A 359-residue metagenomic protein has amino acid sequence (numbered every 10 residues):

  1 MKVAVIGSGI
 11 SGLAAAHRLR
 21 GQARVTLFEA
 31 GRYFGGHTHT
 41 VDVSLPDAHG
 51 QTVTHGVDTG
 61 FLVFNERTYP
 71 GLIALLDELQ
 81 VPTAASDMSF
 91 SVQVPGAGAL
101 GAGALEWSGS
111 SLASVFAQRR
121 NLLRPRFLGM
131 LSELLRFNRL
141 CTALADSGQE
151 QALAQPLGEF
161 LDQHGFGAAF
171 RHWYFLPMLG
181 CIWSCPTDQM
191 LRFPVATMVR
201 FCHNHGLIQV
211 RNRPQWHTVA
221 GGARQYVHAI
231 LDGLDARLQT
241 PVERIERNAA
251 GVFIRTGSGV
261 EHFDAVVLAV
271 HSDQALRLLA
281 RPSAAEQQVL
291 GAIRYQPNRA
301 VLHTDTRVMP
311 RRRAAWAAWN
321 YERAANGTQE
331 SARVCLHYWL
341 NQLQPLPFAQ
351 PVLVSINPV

Functional and structural regions predicted by a protein language model:
K2-L27: N-terminal Rossmann-like FAD-binding beta1-loop-alpha1 element of flavoenzymes
S11, Y33, D273: Conserved Rossmann-like nucleotide-cofactor binding loop
R20-S44: Glycine-rich FAD pyrophosphate-binding loop
T26, A84, R237-Q239: General small-molecule cofactor/ligand-binding pocket signal
V41-L72: N-terminal glycine-rich dinucleotide-binding loop that anchors FAD/FMN and/or NAD(P) in oxidoreductases
E66-V195, V199-R200: Mobile amphipathic helical/loop "lid" adjacent to a hydrophobic cofactor/ligand pocket
M198-G257, E261: Helical element adjacent to the flavin cofactor pocket in flavoenzyme catalytic cores
E243-V359: Mid-domain catalytic core of redox enzymes that form a hydrophobic substrate pocket/lid adjacent to a catalytic redox
